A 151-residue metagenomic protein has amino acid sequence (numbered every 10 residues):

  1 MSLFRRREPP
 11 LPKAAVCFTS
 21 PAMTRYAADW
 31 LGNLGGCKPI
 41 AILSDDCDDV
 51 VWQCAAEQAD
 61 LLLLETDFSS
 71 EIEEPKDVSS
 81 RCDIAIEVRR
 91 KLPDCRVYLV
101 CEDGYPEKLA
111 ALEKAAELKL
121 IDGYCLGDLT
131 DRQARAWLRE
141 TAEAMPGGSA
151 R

Functional and structural regions predicted by a protein language model:
M1-N33, D48, L129-R151: Non-catalytic signal-transmission and effector/linker regions of two-component phosphorelay proteins
L11, Q58-A59, D94: A general structural motif
T19, P39-D45, Y98-R151: Output/docking surface of receiver
A27-G32, I84, L109-L118: Short, aromatic/basic amphipathic alpha-helical patches
L43-L61, F68: Acidic, metal-coordinating helix/loop segments flanking the phosphotransfer/catalytic sites of two-component signaling
L61-K91, C101-A111: Conserved phosphotransfer microenvironments
